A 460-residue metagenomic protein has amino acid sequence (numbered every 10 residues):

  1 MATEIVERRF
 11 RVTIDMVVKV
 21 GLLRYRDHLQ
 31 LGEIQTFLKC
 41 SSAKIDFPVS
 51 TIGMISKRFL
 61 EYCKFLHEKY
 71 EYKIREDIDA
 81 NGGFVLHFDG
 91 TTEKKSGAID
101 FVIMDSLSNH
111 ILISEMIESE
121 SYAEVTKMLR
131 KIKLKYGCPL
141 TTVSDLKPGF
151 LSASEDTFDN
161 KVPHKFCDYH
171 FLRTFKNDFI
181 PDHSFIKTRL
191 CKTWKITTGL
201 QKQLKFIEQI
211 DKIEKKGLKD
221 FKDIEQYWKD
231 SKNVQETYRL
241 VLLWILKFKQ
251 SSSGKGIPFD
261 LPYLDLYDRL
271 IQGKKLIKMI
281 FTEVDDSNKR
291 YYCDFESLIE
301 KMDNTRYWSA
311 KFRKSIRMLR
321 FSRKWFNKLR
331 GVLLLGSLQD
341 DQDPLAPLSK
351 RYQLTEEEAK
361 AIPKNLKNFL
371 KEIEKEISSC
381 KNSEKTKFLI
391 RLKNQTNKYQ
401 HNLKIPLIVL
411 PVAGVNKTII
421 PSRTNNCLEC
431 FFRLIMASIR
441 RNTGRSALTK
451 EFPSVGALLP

Functional and structural regions predicted by a protein language model:
M1-R11: Basic, low-complexity segments
E7-R9, L22, R26, L31 (+6 more regions): RNase H-like nuclease fold core
T13-V18, V49: Short, leucine-enriched amphipathic alpha-helices that occur as contiguous helical runs
I34: Short alpha-helical "recognition helix" segments of helix-turn-helix
S144, L151, I196-P460: Acidic/histidine-rich catalytic cores and adjacent linkers of DNA breakage/strand-transfer/modification proteins
D159-T188: Inter-helix linker motif
D182-Q201: A polyampholytic, Gly/Pro-enriched intrinsically disordered region
